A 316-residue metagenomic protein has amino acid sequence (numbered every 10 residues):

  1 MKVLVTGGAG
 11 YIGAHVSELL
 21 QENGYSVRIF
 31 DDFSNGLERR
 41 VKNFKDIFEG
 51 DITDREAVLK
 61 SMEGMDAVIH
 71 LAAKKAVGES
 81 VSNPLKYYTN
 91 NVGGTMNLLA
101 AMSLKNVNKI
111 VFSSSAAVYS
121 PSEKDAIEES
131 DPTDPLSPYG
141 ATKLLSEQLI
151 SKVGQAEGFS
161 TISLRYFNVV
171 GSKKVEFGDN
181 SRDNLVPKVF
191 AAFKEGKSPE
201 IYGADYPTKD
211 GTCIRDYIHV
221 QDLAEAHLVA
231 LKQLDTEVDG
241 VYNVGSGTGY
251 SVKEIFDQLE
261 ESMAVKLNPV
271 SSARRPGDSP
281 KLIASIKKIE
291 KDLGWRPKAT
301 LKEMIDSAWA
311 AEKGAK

Functional and structural regions predicted by a protein language model:
M1-R165: N-terminal Rossmann-like NAD(P)+-binding domain of SDR-like oxidoreductases, especially those catalyzing
R39-V41, E123-D125, K173-G178, C213-I214 (+1 more regions): Short aromatic-enriched loop/helix-cap "lid" or pocket-rim segments at secondary-structure transitions that line
S80, F167, V241-V244: Short-chain dehydrogenase/reductase
Y88, L136-L144, D179-P187, D216-Y217: Short-chain dehydrogenase/reductase
L98, I150, V189, A230 (+1 more regions): Aromatic/hydrophobic pocket-lining residues that form π-stacking "cages" and hydrophobic walls in ligand
Y119-S120, S137-P138, I162-D183, T208: Flexible, glycine-rich beta-alpha linker
K174-E200: Mobile, glycine-enriched helix-loop/loop "lid" segments at the mouths of ligand-binding/catalytic clefts that gate
F193-K316: C-terminal substrate-binding subdomain of Rossmann-fold SDR/epimerase-dehydratase oxidoreductases
